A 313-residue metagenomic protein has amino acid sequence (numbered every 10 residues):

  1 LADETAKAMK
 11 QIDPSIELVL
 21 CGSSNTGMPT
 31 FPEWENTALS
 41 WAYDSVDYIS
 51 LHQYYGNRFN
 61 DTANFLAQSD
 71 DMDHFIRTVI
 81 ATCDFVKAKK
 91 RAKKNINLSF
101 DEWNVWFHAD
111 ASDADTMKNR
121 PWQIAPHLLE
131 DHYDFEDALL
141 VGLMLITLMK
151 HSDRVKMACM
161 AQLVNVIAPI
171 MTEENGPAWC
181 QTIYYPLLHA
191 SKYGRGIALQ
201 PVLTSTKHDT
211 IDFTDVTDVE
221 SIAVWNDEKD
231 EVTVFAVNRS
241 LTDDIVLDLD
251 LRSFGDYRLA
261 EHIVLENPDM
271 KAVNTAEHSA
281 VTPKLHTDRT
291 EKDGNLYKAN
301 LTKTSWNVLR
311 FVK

Functional and structural regions predicted by a protein language model:
A2, A6-T30, F75-V105, R154-N165: Aromatic-lined carbohydrate-recognition surfaces of secreted/lumenal glycan-active proteins
D3-E4, M28-W41, L143, D218-V219: Alpha-helical scaffolding within the catalytic cores of extracellular/periplasmic polymer-degrading hydrolases
E4, A8-I12, T37-S45, T78-V86 (+3 more regions): Alpha-helical structural signal in soluble globular domains
G22, E35-D73, I96, D101-W106 (+4 more regions): Aromatic- and acid-rich polysaccharide-binding/catalytic face of secreted or lumenal carbohydrate-active enzymes
N25-T30, Y55-D61, N104-D110, V164-I170 (+4 more regions): Flexible loop/turn segments at secondary-structure boundaries
D61, N97-S221, D227-D230: Aromatic/acidic polysaccharide-binding cleft in carbohydrate-active enzymes
S205-T206, I211-D218, V237-K313: C-terminal beta-sandwich/jelly-roll accessory domains of carbohydrate-active enzymes
E231-V237: Short beta-strand elements of extracellular/lumenal beta-sandwich folds
